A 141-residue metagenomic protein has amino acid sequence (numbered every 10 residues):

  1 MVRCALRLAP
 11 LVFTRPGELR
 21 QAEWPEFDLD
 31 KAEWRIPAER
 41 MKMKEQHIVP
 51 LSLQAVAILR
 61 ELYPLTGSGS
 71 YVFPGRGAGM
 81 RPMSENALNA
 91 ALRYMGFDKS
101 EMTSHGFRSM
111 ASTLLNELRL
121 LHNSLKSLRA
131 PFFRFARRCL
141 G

Functional and structural regions predicted by a protein language model:
M1-R3, V12, V49, A57 (+3 more regions): Short, basic (Lys/Arg/His-rich) helix/loop patches that form interaction surfaces in the mid-to-C-terminal regions
A5, E18-Q21, L125: Alpha-helix N-cap/helix-start motif at helix boundaries, enriched for small hydrophobics
V12, G17-P64, F133: Conserved tyrosine-mediated DNA breakage-rejoining catalytic core shared by Y-recombinases
M43-K44, M80-P82: Short, surface-exposed beta-strand/loop "edge" segments at domain boundaries and coil↔beta transitions
A136-G141: Short beta-alpha connecting loops at secondary-structure transitions that line or flank enzyme active sites
